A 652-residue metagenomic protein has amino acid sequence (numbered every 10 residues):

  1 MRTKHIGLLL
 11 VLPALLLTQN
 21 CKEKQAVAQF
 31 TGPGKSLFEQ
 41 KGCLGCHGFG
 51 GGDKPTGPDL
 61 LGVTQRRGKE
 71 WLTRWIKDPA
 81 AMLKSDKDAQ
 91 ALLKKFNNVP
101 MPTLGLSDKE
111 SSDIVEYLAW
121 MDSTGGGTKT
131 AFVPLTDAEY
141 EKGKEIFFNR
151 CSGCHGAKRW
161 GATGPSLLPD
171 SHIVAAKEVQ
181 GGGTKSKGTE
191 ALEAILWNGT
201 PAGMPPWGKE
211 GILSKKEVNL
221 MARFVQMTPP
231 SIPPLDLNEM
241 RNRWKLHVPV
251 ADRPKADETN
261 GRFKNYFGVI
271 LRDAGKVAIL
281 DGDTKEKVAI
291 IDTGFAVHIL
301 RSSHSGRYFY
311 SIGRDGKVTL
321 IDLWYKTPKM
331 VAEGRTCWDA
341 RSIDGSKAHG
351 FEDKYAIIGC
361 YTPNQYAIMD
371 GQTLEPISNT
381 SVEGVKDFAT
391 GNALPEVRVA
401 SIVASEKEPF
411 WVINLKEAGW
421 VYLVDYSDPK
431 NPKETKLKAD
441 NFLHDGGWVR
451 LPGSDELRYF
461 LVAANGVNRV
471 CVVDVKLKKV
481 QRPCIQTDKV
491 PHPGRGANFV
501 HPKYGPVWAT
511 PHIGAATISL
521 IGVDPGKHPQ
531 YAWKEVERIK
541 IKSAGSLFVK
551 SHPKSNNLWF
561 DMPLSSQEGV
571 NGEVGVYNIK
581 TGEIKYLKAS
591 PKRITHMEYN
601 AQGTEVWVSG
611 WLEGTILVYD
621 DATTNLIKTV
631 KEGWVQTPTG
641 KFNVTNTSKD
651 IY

Functional and structural regions predicted by a protein language model:
M1-G7: Bacterial N-terminal signal peptides that target proteins for export
L17-N20: C-terminal motif of bacterial Sec signal peptides marking the signal peptidase cleavage site
K22-K24: Bacterial signal peptide processing site
G32-E39, G48-A81, D88-L92, F96-L106 (+5 more regions): Gly/Gly-Pro-rich "capping" loops immediately C-terminal to redox-active cysteine motifs in periplasmic/lumenal
C43-C46, C151-C154: Short cysteine clusters
R66, D78-M82, M121-T124, G199-A202 (+1 more regions): Phosphate/oxyanion-binding loops and surfaces in catalytic or ligand/nucleic-acid-binding neighborhoods
E70-W71, N97-K129, K209-L237: C-terminal capping alpha-helices of c-type cytochrome domains
T130-P134, A138, A157, E193 (+2 more regions): Predominantly soluble domains enriched in secretory-pathway, periplasmic, or organellar proteins
